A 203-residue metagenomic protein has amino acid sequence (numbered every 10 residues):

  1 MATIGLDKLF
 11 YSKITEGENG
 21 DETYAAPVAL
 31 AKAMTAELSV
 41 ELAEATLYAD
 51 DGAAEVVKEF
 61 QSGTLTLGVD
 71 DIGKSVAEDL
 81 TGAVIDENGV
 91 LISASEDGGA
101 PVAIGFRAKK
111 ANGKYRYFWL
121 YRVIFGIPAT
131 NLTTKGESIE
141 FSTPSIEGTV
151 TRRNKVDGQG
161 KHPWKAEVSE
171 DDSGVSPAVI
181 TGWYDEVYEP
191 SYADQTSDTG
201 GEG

Functional and structural regions predicted by a protein language model:
M1-A77, F125-T143: Solvent-exposed edge beta-strands and adjacent loop segments that serve as assembly or binding interfaces
M1-E22, P101-Y115, T196-G201: Short, structured interface segments that constitute the first stable element of a domain
T23-A29, Y117-V123, G160-S169: Short amphipathic beta-strand/extended segments with alternating polar/hydrophobic composition
M34, I104-F106, E167: Intrinsic disorder/low-complexity segments
S39, D79-G82, Y117-W119, N131-K135 (+1 more regions): Surface-exposed beta-strand edges and their flanking turn/coil or helix-capping segments
E55-Y121, G126-P128: Structured, beta-strand-rich domain cores that present glycine/charged loop surfaces used to bind extended ligands
P128-G203: Mixed-charge, glycine-accented linear interaction segment located at domain edges/termini
